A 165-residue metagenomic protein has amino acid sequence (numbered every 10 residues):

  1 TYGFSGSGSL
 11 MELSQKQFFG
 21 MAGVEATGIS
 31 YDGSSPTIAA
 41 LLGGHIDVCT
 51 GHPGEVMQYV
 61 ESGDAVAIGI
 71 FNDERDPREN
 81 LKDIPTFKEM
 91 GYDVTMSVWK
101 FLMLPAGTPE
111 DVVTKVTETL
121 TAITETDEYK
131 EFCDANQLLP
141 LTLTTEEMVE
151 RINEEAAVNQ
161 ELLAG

Functional and structural regions predicted by a protein language model:
T1-P36, F87, K100-F132: Hinge/capping helix and adjacent helix->loop/strand transition within the periplasmic-binding protein
G3-D83: Ligand-binding pocket segment of bilobal, Venus flytrap-like solute-binding proteins
G6-L10, G91-V94, R151: A generic short alpha-helical patch detector that favors 3-5-residue windows in or near N-terminal regions
G20-V24, E61, E110-G165: An extracytoplasmic/periplasmic, membrane-proximal ligand-sensing/linker region
A26, S30, D76, L102-P105 (+2 more regions): Generic anion/oxyanion-binding catalytic loop in active/binding sites
T27, C49, I68, T95 (+2 more regions): A local structural micro-motif
D47-G51, P77, V94-M96, R151-I152 (+1 more regions): A general structural signal for short secondary-structure boundary/capping elements
V56-I123, A157: C-terminal lobe and pocket-closing loops of periplasmic/extracytoplasmic Venus-flytrap solute-binding proteins
